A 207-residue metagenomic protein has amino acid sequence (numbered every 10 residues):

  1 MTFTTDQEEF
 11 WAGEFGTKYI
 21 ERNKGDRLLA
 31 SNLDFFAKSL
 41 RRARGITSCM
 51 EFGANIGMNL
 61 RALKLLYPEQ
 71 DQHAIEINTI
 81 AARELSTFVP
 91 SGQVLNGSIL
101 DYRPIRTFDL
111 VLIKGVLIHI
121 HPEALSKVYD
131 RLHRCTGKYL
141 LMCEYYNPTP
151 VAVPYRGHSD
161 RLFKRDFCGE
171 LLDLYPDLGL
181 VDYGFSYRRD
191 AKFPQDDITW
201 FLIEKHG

Functional and structural regions predicted by a protein language model:
M1-R106, E123-G207: Class I (Rossmann-like) S-adenosyl-L-methionine-dependent methyltransferase catalytic domain, capturing the SAM-binding
L112: A conserved beta-strand element that flanks and buttresses the S-adenosyl-L-methionine
I118-I120: A short His-aromatic
